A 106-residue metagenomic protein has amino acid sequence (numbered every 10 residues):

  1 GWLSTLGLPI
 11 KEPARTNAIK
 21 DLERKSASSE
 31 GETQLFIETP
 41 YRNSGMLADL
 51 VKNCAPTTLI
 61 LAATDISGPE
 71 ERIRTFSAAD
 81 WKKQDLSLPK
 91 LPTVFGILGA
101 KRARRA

Functional and structural regions predicted by a protein language model:
G1-K25: Class I SAM-dependent methyltransferase SAM-binding "motif I" and its flanking Rossmann-like core
A27-A106: A contiguous loop/helix-start segment that scaffolds small-molecule binding in enzyme catalytic cores
